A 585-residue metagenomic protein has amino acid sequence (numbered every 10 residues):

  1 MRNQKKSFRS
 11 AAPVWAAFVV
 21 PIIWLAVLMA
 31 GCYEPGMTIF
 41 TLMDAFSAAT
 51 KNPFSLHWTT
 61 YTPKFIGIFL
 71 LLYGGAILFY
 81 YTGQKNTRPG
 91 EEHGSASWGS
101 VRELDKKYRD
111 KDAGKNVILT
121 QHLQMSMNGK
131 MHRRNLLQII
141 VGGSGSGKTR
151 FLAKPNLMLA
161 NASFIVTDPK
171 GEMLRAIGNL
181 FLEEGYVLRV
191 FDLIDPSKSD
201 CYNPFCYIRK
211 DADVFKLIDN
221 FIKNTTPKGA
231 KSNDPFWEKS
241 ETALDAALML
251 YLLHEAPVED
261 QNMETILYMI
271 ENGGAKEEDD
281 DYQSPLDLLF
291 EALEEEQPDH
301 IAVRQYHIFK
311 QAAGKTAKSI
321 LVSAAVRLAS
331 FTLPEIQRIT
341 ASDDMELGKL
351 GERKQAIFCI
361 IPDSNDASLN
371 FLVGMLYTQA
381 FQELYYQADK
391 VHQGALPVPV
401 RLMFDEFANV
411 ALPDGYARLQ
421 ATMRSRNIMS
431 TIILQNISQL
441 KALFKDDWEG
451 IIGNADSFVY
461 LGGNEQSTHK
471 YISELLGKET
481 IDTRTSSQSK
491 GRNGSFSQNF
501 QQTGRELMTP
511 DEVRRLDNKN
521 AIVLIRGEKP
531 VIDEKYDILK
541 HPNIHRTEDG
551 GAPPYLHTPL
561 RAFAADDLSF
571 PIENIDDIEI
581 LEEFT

Functional and structural regions predicted by a protein language model:
M1-S146, R150-P155, S489-K490, E583-F584: Basic- and hydrophobic-enriched, low-structure N-terminal and domain-boundary segments that flank ATP-binding catalytic
A16, L25, T59, G99 (+5 more regions): Short linear interaction motif-like sites in intrinsically disordered regions of transcription factors
A45-A49, P63-K115, D211-F221, Y268-N272 (+3 more regions): Short alpha-helical interface patches
G94-W98, T120, H132, L136-L137 (+6 more regions): General secondary-structure edge motif
A96-D105, G114-K115, L119-K130, R150-F151 (+7 more regions): A broad, low-specificity signal for short, low-complexity segments enriched in glycine/proline and polar/charged
D105-K107, F371, F407, G463: A short glycine-/small-residue-rich loop at the edge of a beta-strand within enzyme catalytic domains
R134-I428, L443, T503, D511-K535 (+2 more regions): P-loop NTPase motor domains
Q420-I522: Conserved ATP-driven motor cores of ASCE-family P-loop NTPases powering translocation/secretion/packaging/pilus
